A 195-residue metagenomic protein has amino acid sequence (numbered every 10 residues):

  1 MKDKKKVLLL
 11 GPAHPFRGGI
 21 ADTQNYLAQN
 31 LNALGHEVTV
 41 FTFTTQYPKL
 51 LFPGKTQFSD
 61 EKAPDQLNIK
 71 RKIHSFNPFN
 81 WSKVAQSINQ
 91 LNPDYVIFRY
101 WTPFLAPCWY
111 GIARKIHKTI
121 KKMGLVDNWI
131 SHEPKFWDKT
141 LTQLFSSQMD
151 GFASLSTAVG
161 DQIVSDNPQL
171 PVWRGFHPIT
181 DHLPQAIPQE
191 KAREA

Functional and structural regions predicted by a protein language model:
M1-K5, N92, I187-A195: Nucleotide-sugar donor-binding and catalytic loop/hinge architecture of NDP-sugar-dependent glycosyltransferases
G11-N25, P48, W101-A106, E133: A short, glycine/small-residue-rich beta-strand->loop->alpha-helix junction that serves as a flexible
H14-R17, N30-S87: N-terminal strand-loop element at the rim of the active site of nucleotide-sugar-dependent glycosyltransferases
I20-T23, F43, F152-S156, H177: Replace "coordinates the UDP/GDP/TDP-sugar" with "coordinates nucleotide-activated sugar donors
K70-I73, K83-A106, M123: Short N-terminal targeting/anchoring amphipathic segment
Y95-I97, A113-H132, G151-A153: Active-site proximal beta-strand in glycosyltransferases
I120-K121, D127-Q148, D161, A186-I187: Nucleotide-sugar donor phosphate/pyrophosphate-binding loop at the beta->alpha transition of glycosyltransferases
K135-F136, D161-S165, P178-E194: Acidic anion/phosphate-binding donor-loop and adjacent secondary structure in glycosyltransferase catalytic cores
